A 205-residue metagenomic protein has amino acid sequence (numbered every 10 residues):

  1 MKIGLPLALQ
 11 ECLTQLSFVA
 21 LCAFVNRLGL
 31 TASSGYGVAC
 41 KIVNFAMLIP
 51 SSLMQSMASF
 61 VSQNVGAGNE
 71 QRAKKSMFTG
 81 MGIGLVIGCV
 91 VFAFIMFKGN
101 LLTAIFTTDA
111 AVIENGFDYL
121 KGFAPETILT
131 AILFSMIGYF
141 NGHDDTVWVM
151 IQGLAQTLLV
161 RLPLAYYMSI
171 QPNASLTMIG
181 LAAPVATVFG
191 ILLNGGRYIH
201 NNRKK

Functional and structural regions predicted by a protein language model:
M1-A20, F24, F45-I49, L53 (+4 more regions): Hydrophobic faces of transmembrane alpha-helices in multi-pass small-molecule transporters and flippases across diverse
M1-L5, V61-E126, S169-K205: Short alpha-helical transmembrane segments in multi-pass integral membrane proteins
L7, E11, V19, A23 (+6 more regions): Transmembrane alpha-helix boundary and packing residues in multipass membrane permease domains and related
C12-K41, F45, Q63-N64, T103-A110 (+1 more regions): Helix-terminus/linker motif at the lipid-water interface of multi-pass membrane proteins
L13, S17, L21, V25 (+7 more regions): Alpha-helical membrane-inserting segments
T31-A32, T146-V147, S175-L176: Membrane-helix interface segments
G35-G99, T130-Q152: Small-residue-rich hydrophobic transmembrane alpha-helices
S51-M54, F123-G142, W148-V160, L164 (+1 more regions): Short runs within selected transmembrane alpha-helices of multi-pass transporters and secretion channels
